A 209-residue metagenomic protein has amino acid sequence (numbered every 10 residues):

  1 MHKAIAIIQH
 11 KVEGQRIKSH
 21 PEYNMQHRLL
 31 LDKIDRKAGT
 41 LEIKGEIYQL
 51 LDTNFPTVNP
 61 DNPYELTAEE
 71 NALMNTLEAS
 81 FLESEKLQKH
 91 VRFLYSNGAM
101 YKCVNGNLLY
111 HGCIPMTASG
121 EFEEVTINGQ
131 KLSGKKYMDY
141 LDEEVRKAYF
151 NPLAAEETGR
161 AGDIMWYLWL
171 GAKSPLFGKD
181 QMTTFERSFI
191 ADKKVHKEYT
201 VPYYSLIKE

Functional and structural regions predicted by a protein language model:
M1-E209: Feature recognizes metal-dependent phosphohydrolase scaffolds
